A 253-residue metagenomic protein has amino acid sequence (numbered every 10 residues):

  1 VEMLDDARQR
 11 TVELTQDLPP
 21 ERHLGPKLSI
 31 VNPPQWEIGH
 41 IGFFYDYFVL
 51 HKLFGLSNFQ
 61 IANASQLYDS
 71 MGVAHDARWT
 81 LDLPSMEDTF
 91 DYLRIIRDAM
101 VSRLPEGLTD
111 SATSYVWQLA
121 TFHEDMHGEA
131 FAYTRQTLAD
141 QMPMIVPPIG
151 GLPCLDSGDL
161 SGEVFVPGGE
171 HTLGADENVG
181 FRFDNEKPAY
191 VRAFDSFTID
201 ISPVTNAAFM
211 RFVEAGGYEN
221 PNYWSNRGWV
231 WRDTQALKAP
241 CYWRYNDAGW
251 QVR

Functional and structural regions predicted by a protein language model:
V1-L18, R22-G25, I30-P34, H40-G42 (+1 more regions): Extended beta-strand/loop cores of jelly-roll/beta-sandwich
